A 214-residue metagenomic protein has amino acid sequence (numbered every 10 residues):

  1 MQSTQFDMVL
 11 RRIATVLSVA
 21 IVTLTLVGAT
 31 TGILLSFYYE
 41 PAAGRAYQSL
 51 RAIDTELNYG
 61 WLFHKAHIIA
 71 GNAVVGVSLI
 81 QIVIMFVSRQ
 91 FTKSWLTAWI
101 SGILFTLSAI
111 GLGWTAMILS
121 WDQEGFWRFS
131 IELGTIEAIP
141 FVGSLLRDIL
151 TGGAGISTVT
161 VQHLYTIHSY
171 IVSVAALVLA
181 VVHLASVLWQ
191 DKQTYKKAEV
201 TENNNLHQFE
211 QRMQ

Functional and structural regions predicted by a protein language model:
M1-Q214: Membrane-embedded alpha-helical bundles that constitute the cytochrome b-like, heme-associated redox core of multi-pass
